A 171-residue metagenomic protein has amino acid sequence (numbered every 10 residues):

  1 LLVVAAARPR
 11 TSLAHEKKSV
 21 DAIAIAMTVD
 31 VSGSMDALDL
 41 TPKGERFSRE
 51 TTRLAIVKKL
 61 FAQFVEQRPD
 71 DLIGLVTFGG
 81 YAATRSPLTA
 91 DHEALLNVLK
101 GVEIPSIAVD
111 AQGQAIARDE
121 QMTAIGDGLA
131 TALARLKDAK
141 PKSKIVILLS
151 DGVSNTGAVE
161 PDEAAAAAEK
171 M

Functional and structural regions predicted by a protein language model:
L1-I25, V31-A62: An amphipathic, basic-hydrophobic helix/alpha-beta surface used to engage anionic, phosphate-rich ligands or surfaces
E16, F64-R68, L136-K140: Surface-exposed acidic, glycine-flexible loop patches that form ligand/cofactor-binding and adhesion interfaces
V20, K43-R46, H92-A94, E163-A166: Glycine-rich, phosphate-binding/catalytic loops in enzymes
D21-A22, P141-S143: Short loop/turn elements that form and flank the Walker-type P-loop nucleotide-binding site in RecA-like NTPase cores
A24-S34, I56, L72-F78, P87 (+3 more regions): Soluble periplasmic/extracytoplasmic beta-strand elements of cell-envelope proteins
A37-D39, P69-A111, L136-K137: Short beta-strand-loop
P42-T51, Y81-S86, P105-S106, G113-M122 (+1 more regions): Second-shell loop/turn segments in exported
Q114-D127, T131-A134, S143-I145, L149-M171: VWA/integrin I-like adhesion module and closely mimicked acidic/polar interface patches used
